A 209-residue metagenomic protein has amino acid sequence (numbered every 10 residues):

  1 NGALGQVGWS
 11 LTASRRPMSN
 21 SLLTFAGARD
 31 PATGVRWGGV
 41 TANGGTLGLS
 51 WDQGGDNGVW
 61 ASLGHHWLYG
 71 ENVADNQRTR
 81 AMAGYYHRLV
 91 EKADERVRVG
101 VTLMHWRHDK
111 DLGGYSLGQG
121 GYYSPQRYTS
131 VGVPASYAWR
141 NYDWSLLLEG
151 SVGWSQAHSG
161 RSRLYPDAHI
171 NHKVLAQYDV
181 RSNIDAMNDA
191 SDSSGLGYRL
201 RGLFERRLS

Functional and structural regions predicted by a protein language model:
N1-S209: Gram-negative and organellar
